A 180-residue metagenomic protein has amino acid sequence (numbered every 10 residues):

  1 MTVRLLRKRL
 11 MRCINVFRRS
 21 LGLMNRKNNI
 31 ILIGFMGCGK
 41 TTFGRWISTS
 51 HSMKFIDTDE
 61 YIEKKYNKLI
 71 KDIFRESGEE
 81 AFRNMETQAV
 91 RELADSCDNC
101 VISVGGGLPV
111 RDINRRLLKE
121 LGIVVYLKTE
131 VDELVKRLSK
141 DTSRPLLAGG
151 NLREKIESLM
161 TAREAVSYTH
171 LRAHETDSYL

Functional and structural regions predicted by a protein language model:
L32: Hydrophobic anchor at the beta1->P-loop junction of P-loop NTPases
F35: P-loop (Walker A) phosphate-binding loop of NTP-binding proteins
C38: ATP-binding Walker
T41: Walker A/P-loop
D57-K119, S143-P145, E157: ATP-dependent small-molecule kinase phosphotransfer cores that center on conserved nucleotide phosphate-binding segments
E120-E164: A glycine- and Lys/Arg-enriched "phosphate-lid" helix/loop adjacent to the NTP-binding pocket of small-molecule kinases
T169-T176: Conserved small/polar residues in nucleotide/adenosyl-binding loops
